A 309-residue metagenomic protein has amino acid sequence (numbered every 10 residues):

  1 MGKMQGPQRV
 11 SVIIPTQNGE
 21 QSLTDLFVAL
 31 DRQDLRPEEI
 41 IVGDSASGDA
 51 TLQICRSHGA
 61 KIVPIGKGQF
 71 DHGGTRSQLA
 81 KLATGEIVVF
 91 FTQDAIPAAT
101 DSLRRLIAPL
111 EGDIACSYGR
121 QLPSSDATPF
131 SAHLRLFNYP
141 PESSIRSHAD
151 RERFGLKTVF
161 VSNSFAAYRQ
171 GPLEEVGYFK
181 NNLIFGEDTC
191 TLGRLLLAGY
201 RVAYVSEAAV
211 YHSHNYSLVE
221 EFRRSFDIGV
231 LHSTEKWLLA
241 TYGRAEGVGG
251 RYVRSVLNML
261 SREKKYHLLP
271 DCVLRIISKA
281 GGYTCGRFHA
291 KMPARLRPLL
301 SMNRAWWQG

Functional and structural regions predicted by a protein language model:
V28-P37: Short, acidic, metal-binding catalytic loop of nucleotide-sugar glycosyltransferases
D44-L52, I96: A conserved acidic beta->alpha catalytic loop
I65-A83: Glycine-rich, basic loop-to-helix element that forms the pyrophosphate-binding segment of sugar-nucleotide handling
V88: Short aromatic/hydrophobic "clamp" motif used to bind/position activated sugar donors
I96, T100-A132: Conserved donor NDP-sugar-binding/catalytic core segment of glycosyltransferases
Q121, F137-T158: Short, flexible, basic/aromatic active-site loop/helix in glycosyltransferases
F185-T191: Acidic donor-binding loop at a coil-to-helix junction in glycosyltransferase catalytic cores that engages
D227-V230, T234, T241-G309: Non-catalytic, C-terminal membrane-associated alpha-helical segments of glycosyltransferases
